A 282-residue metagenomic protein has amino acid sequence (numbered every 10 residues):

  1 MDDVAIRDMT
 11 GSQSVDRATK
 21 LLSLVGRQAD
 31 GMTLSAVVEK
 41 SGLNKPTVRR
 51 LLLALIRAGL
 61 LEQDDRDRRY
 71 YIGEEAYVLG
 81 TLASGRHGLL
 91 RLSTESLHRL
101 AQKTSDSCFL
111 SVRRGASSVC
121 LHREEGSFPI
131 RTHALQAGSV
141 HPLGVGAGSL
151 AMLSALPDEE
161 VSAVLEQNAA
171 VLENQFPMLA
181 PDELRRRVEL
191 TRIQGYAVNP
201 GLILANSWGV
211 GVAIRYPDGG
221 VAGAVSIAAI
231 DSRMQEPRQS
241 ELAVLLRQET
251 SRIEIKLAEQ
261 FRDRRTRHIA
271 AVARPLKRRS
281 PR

Functional and structural regions predicted by a protein language model:
M1-R86, L90-R91, S251, I255-E259 (+1 more regions): N-terminal helix-turn-helix
G11-V15, R69, G73, R86 (+6 more regions): Short, structured helix-loop boundary elements
L24, K40, R91-K103, F109 (+4 more regions): Amphipathic alpha-helical regulatory segments at dimerization interfaces that relay allosteric signals between sensory
D67-Q167: Amphipathic alpha-helical effector-binding/dimerization core of metabolite-sensing transcriptional regulators
P129-I203, R278, R282: Short, solvent-exposed recognition segments
P177-R252, E259, I269: Extended hydrophobic
R262-R282: Signal-transducing coiled-coil/dimerization helices and immediately adjacent hinge/linker segments that couple sensory
